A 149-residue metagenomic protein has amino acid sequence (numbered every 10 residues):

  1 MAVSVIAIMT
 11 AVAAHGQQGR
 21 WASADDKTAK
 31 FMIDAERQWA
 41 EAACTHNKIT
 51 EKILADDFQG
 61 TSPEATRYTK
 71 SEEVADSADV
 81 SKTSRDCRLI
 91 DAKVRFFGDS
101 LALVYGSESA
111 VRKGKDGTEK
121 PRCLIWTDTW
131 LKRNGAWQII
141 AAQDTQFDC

Functional and structural regions predicted by a protein language model:
A2-A11: Bacterial N-terminal signal peptides
H15-C149: A beta-strand edge to alpha-helix "cap/lid" segment located at domain peripheries
